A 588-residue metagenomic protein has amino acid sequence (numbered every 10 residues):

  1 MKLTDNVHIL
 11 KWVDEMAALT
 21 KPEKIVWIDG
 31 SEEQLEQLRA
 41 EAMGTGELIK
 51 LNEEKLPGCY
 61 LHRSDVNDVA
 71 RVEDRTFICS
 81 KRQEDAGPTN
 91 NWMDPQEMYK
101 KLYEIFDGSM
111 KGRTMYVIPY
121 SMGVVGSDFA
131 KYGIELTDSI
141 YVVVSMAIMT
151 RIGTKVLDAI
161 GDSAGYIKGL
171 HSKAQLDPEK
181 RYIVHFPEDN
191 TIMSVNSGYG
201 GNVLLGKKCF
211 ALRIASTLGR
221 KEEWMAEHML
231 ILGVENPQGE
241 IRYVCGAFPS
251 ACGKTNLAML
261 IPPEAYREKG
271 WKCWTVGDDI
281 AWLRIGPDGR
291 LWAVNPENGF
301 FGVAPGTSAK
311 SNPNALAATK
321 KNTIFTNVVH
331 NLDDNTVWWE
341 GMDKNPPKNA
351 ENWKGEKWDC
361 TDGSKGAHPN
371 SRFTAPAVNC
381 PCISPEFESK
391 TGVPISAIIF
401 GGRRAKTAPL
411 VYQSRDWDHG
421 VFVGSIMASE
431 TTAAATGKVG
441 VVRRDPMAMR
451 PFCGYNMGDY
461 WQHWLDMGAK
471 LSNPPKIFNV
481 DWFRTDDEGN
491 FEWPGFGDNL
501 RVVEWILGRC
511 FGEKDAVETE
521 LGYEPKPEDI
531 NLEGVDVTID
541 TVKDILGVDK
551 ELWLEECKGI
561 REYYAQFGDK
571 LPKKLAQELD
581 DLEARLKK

Functional and structural regions predicted by a protein language model:
M1-C252, P262-K588: Conserved internal helical-beta-strand scaffold that buttresses enzyme catalytic cores
L257: Hydrophobic positions on the alpha1 helix immediately C-terminal to the Walker A/P-loop
